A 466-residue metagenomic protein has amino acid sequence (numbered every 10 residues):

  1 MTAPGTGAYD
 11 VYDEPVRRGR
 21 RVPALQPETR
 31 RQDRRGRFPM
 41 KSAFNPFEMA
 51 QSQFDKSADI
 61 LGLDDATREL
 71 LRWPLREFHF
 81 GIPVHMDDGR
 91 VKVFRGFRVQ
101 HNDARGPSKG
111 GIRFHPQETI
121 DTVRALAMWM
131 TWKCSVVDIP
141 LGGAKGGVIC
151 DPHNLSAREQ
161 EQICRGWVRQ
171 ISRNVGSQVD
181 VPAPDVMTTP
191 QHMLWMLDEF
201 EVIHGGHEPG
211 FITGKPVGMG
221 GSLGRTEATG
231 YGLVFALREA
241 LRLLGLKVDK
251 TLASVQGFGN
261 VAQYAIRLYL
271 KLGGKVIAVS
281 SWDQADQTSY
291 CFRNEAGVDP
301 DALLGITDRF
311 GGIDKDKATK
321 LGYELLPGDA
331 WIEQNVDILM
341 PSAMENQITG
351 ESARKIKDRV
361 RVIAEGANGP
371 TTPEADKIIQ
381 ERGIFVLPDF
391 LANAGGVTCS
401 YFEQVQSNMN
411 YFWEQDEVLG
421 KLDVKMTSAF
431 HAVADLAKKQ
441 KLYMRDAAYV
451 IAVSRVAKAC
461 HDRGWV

Functional and structural regions predicted by a protein language model:
Y9-D13, R18-R21: Acidic/polar hotspots within intrinsically disordered regions
E28-P39: Short, Lys/Arg-enriched N-terminal segments with co-localized hydrophobic residues within the first ~10-30 amino acids
M40-L223: N-terminal ligand-binding/catalytic initiation module
K41-F44, A240-L241, S342, K355-V466: Adenosine-phosphate binding glycine-rich loop
N45, M49-S52, E118-D121, L155-G166 (+19 more regions): Conserved active-site and cofactor/substrate-binding residues in soluble primary-metabolism enzymes
G221-E333: Glycine-rich phosphate/diphosphate-binding loop of Rossmann-like nucleotide-binding domains
L325-V336, N346-I363: Rossmann-fold NAD(P) dinucleotide-binding segment
